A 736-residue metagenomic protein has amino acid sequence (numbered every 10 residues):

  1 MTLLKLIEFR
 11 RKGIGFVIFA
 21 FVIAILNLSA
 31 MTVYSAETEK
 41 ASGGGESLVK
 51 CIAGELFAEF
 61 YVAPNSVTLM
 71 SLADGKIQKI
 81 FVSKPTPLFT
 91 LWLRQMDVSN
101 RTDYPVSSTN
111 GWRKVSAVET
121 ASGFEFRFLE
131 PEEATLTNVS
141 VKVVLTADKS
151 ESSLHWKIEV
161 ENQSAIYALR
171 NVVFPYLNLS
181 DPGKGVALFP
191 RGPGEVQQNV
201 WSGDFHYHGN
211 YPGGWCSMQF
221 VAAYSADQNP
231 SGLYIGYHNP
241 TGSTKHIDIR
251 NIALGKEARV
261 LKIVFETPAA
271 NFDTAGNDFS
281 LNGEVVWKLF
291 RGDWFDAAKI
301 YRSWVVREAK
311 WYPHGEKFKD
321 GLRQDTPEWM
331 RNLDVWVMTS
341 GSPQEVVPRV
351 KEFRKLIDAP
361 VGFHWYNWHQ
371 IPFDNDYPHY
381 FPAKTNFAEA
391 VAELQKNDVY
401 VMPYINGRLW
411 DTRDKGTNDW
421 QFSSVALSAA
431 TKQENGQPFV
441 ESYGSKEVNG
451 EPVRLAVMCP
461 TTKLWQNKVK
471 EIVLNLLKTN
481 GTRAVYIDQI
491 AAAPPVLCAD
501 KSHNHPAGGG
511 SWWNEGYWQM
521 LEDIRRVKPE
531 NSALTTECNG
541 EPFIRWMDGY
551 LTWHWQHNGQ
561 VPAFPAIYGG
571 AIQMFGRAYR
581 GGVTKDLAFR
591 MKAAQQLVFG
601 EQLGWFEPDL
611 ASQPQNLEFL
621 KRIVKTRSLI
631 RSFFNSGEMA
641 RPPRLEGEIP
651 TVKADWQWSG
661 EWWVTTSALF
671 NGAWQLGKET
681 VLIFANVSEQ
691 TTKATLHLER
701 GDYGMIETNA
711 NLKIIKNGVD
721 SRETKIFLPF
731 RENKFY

Functional and structural regions predicted by a protein language model:
E46-A134, G185, D296-R302: Acidic-aromatic substrate-binding/catalytic surfaces of carbohydrate-active enzymes
L72, D278-E284, W513-N709, K716: Active-site-proximal substrate-binding groove within the catalytic cores of carbohydrate-active enzymes
G111, T120, E132-T135, N162 (+6 more regions): Conserved structural scaffold segments of CAZyme catalytic domains across common CAZy folds
S150-H206, E689-T695, R700-G701: Acidic (Asp/Glu-rich), glycine- and aromatic
W329-Q344, H369-T385, N449-K470, G481 (+2 more regions): The substrate-binding groove and active-site-proximal loops of carbohydrate-active enzymes, especially glycoside
N386, Y400-N475, T479, H557 (+1 more regions): Active-site-adjacent "subsite" loops/lids of carbohydrate-active enzymes
V457-M547, G559: Active-site neighborhood of glycoside hydrolase catalytic domains
K713-Y736: C-terminal beta-strand-rich structural cap/linker in extracellular carbohydrate-active enzymes
